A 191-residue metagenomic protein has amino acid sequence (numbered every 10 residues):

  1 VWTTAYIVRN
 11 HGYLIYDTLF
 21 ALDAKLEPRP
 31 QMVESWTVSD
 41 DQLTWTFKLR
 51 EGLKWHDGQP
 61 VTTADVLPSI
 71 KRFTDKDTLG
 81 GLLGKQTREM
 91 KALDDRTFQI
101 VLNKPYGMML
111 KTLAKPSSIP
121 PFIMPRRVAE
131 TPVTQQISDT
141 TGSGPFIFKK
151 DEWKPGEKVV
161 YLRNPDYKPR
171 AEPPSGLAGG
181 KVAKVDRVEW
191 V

Functional and structural regions predicted by a protein language model:
V1, E34, T44-T46, V66-S69 (+4 more regions): Short, well-ordered beta-strand elements
V1-D40, K48, K71, T141: N-terminal lobe/hinge region of extracytoplasmic solute-binding protein
G12-Y16, R29-V33, T63-I70, G84-T87 (+3 more regions): Extracytoplasmic/secreted envelope proteins and their assembly/folding machinery, especially bacterial periplasmic
E34-L79, L93, Q99-V101: Aromatic- and charge-enriched surface segment that lines or borders ligand/interaction sites
K48, L82-V128, T134-K154: Surface-exposed binding/hinge segments that line and control ligand-binding clefts or catalytic entry sites
K54-H56, K76, F98, Y106-L110 (+1 more regions): Short beta-strands and strand-coil junctions in structured, solvent-facing domains, enriched
D139-G176: Bilobed "Venus flytrap"/periplasmic-binding protein-like clamshell domains and structurally analogous long
P169-V191: Ligand-site clamp/hinge motif
